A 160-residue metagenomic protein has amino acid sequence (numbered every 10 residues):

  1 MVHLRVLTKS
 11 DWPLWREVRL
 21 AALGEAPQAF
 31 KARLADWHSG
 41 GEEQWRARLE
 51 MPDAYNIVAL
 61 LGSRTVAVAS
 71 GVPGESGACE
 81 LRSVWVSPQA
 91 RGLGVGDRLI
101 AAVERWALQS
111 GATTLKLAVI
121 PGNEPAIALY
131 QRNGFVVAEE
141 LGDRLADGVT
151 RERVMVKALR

Functional and structural regions predicted by a protein language model:
M1-L4: Extreme N-terminal starter segment of soluble prokaryotic enzymes
V6-Q89, I100-A102, W106, E139-D143 (+1 more regions): Acetyl-CoA-dependent GNAT
A35, L93, L115-K116: A generic secondary-structure micro-motif detector that highlights 1-2 residue hydrophobic/ambivalent hotspots embedded
A59, A69-G71, G96, A112 (+1 more regions): Small side chains
R64, S83, S87-A101, R105-S110 (+2 more regions): Conserved glycine-rich acetyl-CoA-binding loop
C79, L93, R153: Glycine-centered loop/turn positions within well-structured domains that cap or flank conserved ligand/cofactor-binding
T113-K116, I120-I127, Q131-R160: C-terminal "cap" of GNAT-fold acetyltransferases
